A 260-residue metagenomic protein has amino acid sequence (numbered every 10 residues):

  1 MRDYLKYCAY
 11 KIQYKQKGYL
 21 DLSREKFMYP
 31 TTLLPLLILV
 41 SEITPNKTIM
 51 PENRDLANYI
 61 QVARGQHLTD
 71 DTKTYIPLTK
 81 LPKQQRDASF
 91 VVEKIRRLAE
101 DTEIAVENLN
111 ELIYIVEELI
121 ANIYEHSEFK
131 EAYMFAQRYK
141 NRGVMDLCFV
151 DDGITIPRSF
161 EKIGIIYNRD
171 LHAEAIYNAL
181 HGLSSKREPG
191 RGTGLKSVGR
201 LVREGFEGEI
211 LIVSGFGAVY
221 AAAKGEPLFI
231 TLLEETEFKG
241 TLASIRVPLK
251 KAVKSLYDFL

Functional and structural regions predicted by a protein language model:
M1-G65, K239, S244-L260: N-terminal assembly/transducer modules of large multi-domain enzymes, emphasizing dimerization/partner-binding
M1-Q16, I166-N168, H181-L260: Flexible, glycine-/charge-rich segments associated with ATP-binding catalytic modules
F27, E93-E117: Conserved short strand/loop->alpha-helix "switch" segment adjacent to the catalytic nucleotide/phosphoryl-transfer site
L37-L39, V106-N141, K196-G199: Conserved ATP-binding N-box helix of the HATPase_c
G143-L147, T241: Short beta-strand element(s) in the Bergerat
D151: Acidic ATP/Mg2+-coordinating residue in the GHKL
T155-N168: A short glycine-centered beta->alpha linker in the GHKL/HATPase_c
E161-K162, H172-L180: Short adenine-binding "F-helix/F-box" segment of the Bergerat
